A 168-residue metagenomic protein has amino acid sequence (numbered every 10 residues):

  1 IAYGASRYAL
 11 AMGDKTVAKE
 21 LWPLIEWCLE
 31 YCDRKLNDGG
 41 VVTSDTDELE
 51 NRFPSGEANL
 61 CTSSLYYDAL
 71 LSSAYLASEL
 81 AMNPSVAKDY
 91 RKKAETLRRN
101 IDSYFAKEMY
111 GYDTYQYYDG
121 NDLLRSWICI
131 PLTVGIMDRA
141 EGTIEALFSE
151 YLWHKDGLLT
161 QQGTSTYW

Functional and structural regions predicted by a protein language model:
I1, W27-D38: Glycine-rich, acidic and aromatic/proline-enriched surface loops and short helix-turn segments that act as binding
I1-G4, A69: The tetratricopeptide repeat
G4-L10: Hydrophobic/aromatic-rich effector regions of fungal transcription factors
M12-K15: A conserved hydrophobic secondary-structure block that centers on an alpha-helix together with its immediately flanking
K19, P23-E26, E30, S55-K88 (+2 more regions): Active-site core of glycosidic bond-cleaving carbohydrate-active enzymes
V41-V42, L159: Short clusters of hydrophobic/aromatic residues that line enzyme substrate/ligand-binding pockets
T43-N59: Acidic/His metal-coordination segments adjacent to aromatic residues that form catalytic metal sites in metalloenzymes
N100-F105: Short amphipathic coiled-coil heptad-repeat segments
